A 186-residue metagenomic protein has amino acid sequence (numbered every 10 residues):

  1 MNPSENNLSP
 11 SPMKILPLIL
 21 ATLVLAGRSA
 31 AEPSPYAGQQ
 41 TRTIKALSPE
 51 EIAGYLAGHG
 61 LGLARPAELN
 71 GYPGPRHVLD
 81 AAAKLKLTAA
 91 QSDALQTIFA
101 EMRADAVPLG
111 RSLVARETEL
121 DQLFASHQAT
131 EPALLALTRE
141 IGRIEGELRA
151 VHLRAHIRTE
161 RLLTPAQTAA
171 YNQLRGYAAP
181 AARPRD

Functional and structural regions predicted by a protein language model:
M1-M13: N-terminal secretory signal peptides that target proteins for export/translocation
M13-I19: Sec-dependent signal peptide recognition, specifically the positively charged N-region followed immediately by
A26-R28: N-terminal signal peptide c-region/cleavage motif recognized by signal peptidases
A31-D186: Charge-rich (acidic/polar
